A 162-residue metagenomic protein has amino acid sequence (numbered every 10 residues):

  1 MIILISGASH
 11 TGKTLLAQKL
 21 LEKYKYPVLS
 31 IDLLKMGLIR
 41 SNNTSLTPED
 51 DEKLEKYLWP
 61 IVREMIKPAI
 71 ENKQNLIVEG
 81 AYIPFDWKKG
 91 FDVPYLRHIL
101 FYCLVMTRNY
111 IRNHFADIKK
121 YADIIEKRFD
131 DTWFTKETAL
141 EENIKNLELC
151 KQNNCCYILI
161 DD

Functional and structural regions predicted by a protein language model:
I5: Hydrophobic anchor at the beta1->P-loop junction of P-loop NTPases
A8: P-loop (Walker A) phosphate-binding loop of NTP-binding proteins
G12: Conserved glycine(s) of the Walker
L15: Conserved Walker
Q18-I61: Conserved substrate/cofactor phosphate-moiety recognition/catalytic segment in nucleotide-dependent phosphotransferases
K53-M106: Glycine-rich phosphate-binding loop used to anchor ATP phosphates in small-molecule kinases, encompassing both
I99-K145: A glycine- and Lys/Arg-enriched "phosphate-lid" helix/loop adjacent to the NTP-binding pocket of small-molecule kinases
I144-D162: NTP-dependent small-molecule kinase module
